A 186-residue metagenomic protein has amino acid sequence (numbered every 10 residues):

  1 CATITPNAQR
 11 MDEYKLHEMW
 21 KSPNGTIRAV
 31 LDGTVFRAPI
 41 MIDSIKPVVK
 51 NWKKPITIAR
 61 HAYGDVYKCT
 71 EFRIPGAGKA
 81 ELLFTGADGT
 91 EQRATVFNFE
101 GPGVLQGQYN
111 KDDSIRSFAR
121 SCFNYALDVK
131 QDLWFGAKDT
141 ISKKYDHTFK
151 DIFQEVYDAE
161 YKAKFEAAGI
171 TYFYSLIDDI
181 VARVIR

Functional and structural regions predicted by a protein language model:
C1-A87, E91: N-terminal glycine-rich phosphate/adenylate-binding segment common to multiple enzyme folds
A2, A59, A119-C122, A126 (+1 more regions): Small-side-chain structural scaffolding
P6-M11, D65, I141-Y145, I180-A182: Flexible loop/turn segments at secondary-structure boundaries
N51-P55, G78-A80, V129-Q131, A167-A168 (+1 more regions): Short coil/turn connectors at secondary-structure junctions
R60-A62, A137, L176: Short, structured patches in soluble enzyme cores that scaffold and shape functional sites
L82-Y174: Glycine-rich phosphate/diphosphate-binding loop of Rossmann-like nucleotide-binding domains
A168-R186: Glycine-rich anion/phosphate-binding loop at the beta-strand->alpha-helix junction
